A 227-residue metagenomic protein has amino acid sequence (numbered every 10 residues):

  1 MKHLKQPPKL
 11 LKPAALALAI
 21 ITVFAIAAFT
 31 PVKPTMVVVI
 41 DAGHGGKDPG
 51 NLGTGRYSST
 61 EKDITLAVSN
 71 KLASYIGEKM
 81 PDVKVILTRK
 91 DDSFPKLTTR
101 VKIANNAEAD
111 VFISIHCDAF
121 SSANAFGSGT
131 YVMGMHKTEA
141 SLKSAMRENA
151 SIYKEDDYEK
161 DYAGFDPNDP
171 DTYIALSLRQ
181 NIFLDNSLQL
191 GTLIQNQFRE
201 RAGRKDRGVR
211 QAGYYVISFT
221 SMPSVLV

Functional and structural regions predicted by a protein language model:
M1-L10: N-terminal secretory signal peptides that target proteins for export/translocation
Q6, A28-F29: Von Willebrand factor
A14-A25: Bacterial N-terminal signal peptides
V23-I26, E61, P223: Generic detector of short, well-ordered, non-transmembrane alpha-helical segments enriched in hydrophobic residues
F29-F165, Q180-L184, L188-T192: Catalytic-core regions of hydrolytic enzymes
G50, S59, C117-D118, D171-V227: Active-site-adjacent mobile loop/cap segments within catalytic or ligand-binding domains
